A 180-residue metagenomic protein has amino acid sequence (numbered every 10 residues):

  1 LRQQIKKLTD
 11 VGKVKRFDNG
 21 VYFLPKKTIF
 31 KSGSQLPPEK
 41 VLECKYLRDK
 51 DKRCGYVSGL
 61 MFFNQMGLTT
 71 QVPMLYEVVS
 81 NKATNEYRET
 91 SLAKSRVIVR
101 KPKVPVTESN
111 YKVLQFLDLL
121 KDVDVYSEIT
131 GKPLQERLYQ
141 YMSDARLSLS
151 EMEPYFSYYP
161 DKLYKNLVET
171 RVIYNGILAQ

Functional and structural regions predicted by a protein language model:
L1-Y46: Short beta-edge/loop segments at beta->alpha junctions of small alpha/beta modules that act as binding/recognition
R2, L36, K52-V57, N110: Alpha-helix initiation and capping sites
K13, T70, M142-R146: Short alpha-helix boundary/capping elements
F17-G20, K50-E86: Short gly/ser-rich loop at a beta-strand->alpha-helix junction or flexible surface loop bordering the NTP-binding
S32, R48-K52, V106: Short, surface-exposed loop/turn motifs that are enriched in glycine and acidic residues and include a nearby proline
K45, M66, L119-V123: Generic structural signal for hydrophobic core residues of well-folded globular domains
S91-K101: A short, charged helix-loop
R100-Q180: Hydrophobic alpha-helical interaction segments
